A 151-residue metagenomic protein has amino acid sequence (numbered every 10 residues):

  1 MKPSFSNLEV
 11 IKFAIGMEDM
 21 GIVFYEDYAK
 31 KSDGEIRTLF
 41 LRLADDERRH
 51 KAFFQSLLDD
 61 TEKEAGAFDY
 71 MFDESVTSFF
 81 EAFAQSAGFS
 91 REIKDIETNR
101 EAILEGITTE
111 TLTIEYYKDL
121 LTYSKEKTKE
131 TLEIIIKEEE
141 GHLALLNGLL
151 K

Functional and structural regions predicted by a protein language model:
M1-K151: Non-heme di-metal
